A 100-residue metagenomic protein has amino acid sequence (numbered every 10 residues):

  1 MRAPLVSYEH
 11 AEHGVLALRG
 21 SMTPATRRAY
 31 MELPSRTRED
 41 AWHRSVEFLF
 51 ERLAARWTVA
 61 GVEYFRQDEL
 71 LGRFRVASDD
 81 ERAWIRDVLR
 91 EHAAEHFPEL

Functional and structural regions predicted by a protein language model:
M1-L18, T23-P24: N-terminal leader regions
R19-L100: Short, surface-exposed, charged amphipathic helix/loop patches that serve as local interaction elements
